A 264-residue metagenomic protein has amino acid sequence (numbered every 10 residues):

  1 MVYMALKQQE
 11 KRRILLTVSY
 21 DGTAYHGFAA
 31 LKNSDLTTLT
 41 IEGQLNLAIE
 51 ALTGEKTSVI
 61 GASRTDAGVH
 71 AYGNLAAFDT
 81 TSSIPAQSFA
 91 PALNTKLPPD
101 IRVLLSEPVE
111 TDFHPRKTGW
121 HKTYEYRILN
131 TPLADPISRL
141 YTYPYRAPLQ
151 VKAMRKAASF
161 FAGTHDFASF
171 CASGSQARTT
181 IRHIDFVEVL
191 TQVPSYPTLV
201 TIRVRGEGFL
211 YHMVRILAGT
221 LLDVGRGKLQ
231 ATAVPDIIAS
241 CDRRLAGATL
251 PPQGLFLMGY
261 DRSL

Functional and structural regions predicted by a protein language model:
V2-L264: Structured-RNA-binding interfaces characteristic of tRNA pseudouridine synthases
